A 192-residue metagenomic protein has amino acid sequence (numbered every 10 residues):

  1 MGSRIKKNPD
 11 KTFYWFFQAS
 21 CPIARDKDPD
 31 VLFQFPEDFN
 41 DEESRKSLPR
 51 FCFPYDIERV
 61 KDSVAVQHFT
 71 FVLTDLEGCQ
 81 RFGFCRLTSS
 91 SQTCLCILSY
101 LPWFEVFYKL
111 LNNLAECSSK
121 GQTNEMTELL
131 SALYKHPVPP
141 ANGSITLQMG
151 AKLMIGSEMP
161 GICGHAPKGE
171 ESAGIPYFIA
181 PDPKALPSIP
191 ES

Functional and structural regions predicted by a protein language model:
M1-S192: UDENN/dDENN subdomains and adjacent acidic, S/T/P-rich linkers in DENN-containing trafficking regulators
